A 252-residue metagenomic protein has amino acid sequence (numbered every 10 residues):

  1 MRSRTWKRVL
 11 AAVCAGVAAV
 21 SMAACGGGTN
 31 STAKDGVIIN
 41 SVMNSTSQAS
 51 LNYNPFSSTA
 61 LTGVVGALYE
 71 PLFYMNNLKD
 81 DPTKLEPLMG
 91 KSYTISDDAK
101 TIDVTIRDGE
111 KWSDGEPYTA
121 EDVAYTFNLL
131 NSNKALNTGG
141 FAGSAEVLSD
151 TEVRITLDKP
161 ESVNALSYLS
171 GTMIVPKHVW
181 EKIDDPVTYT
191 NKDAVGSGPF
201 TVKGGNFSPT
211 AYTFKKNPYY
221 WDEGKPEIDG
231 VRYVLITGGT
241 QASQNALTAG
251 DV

Functional and structural regions predicted by a protein language model:
M1-I39: Short, low-complexity disordered leader/linker segments with a strong preference for bacterial N-terminal type II
D35-S45, K91, T101-V104, V123-T126 (+4 more regions): Short, well-ordered beta-strand elements
V42-I95, V195: N-terminal lobe/hinge region of extracytoplasmic solute-binding protein
F73, N77, N128-A135, Y219 (+2 more regions): Sec-exported extracytoplasmic/periplasmic mature domains
N76-D80, S170-P226, G230: Gly/Pro-rich hinge or "lid" segments in bacterial periplasmic/extracellular proteins
K91-K134, L148, R154, S243-A249: Aromatic- and charge-enriched surface segment that lines or borders ligand/interaction sites
T138-K182: Surface-exposed binding/hinge segments that line and control ligand-binding clefts or catalytic entry sites
Y219-V252: Ligand-site clamp/hinge motif
